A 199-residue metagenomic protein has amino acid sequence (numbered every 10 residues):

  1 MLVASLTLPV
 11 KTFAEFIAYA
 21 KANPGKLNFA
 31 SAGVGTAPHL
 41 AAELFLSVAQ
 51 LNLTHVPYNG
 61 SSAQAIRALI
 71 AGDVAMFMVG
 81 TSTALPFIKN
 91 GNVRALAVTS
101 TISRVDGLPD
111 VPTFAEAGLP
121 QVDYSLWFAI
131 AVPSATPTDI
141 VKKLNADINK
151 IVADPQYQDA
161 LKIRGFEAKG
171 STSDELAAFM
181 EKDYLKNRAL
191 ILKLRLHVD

Functional and structural regions predicted by a protein language model:
M1-Q64, V111-F114, W127-A160: Hinge/capping helix and adjacent helix->loop/strand transition within the periplasmic-binding protein
T12, G72-D73, G80, N92 (+5 more regions): Conserved functional loop/turn residues at catalytic and ligand-binding sites
N23-L27, L51, I70-V79, N92-A95 (+1 more regions): Alpha-to-beta junction loops
L44, V48, A63-F77, S82-N90 (+1 more regions): Short helices/loops that flank or line small-molecule/ion binding pockets
L51, K89, T138-D199: An extracytoplasmic/periplasmic, membrane-proximal ligand-sensing/linker region
Y58, M78-V79, V98, Y124: Short beta-strand and adjacent tight-turn residues that come in two discontinuous sequence segments and form the edges
A84-V152, L185: C-terminal lobe and pocket-closing loops of periplasmic/extracytoplasmic Venus-flytrap solute-binding proteins
